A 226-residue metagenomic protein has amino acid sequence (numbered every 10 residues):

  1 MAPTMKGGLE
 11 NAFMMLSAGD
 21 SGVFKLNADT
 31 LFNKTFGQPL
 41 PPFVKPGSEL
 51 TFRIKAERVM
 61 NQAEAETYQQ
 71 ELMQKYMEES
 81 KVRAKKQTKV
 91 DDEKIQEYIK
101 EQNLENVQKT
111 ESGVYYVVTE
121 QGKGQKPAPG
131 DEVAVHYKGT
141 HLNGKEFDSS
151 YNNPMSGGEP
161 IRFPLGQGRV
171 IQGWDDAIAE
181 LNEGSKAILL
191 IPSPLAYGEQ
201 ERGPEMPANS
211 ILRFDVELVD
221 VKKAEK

Functional and structural regions predicted by a protein language model:
M1-K226: Cross-family detector of peptidyl-prolyl cis-trans isomerase
